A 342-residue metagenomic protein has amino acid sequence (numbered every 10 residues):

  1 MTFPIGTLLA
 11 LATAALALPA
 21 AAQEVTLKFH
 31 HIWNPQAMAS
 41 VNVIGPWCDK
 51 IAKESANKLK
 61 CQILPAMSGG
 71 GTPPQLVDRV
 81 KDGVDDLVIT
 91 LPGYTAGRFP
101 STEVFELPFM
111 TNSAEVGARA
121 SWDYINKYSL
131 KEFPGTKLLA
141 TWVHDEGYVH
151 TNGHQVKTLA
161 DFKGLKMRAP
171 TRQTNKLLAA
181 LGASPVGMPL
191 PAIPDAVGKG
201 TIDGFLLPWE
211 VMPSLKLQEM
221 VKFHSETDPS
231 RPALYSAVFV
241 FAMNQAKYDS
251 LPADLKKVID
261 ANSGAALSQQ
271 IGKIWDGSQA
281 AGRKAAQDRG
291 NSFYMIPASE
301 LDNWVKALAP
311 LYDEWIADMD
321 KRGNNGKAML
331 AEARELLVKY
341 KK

Functional and structural regions predicted by a protein language model:
M1-L9: Bacterial N-terminal signal peptides that target proteins for export
L9-A10, A20: Cleavable N-terminal signal peptides
L16-A22: Sec/Tat signal peptide C-region and signal peptidase I cleavage site
Q23-E115, Y128-K342: N-terminal secretory/targeting leader peptides
I125: Thiamine diphosphate
